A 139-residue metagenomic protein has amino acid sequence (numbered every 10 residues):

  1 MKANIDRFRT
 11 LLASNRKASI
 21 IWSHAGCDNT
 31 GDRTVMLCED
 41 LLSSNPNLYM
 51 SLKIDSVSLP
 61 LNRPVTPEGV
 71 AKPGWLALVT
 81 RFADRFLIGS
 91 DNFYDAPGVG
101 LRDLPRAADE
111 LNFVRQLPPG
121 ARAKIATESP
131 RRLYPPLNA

Functional and structural regions predicted by a protein language model:
M1-I88: Catalytic pocket-lining loop regions of alpha/beta-barrel enzymes, especially the amidohydrolase/enolase/GH5 lineages
A77, R81-L87, F93-A139: Mid-to-C-terminal alpha-helical segments outside catalytic/metal-binding sites
